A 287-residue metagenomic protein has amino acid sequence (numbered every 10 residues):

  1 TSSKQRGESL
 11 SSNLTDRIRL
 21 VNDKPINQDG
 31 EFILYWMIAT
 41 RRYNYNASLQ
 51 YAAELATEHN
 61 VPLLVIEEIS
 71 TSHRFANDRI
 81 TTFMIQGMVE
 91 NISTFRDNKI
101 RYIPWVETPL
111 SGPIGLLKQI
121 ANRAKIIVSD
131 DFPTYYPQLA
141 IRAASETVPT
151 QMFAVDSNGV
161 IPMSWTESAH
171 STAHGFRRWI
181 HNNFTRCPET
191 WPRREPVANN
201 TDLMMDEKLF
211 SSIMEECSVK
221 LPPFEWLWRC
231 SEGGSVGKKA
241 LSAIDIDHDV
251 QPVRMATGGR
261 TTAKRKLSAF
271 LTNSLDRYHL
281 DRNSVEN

Functional and structural regions predicted by a protein language model:
T1-N200: Trp/Phe/Arg-rich N-terminal binding region typifying the photolyase-homology
D29, A169-N287: Glycine/tryptophan-enriched, flexible segments
